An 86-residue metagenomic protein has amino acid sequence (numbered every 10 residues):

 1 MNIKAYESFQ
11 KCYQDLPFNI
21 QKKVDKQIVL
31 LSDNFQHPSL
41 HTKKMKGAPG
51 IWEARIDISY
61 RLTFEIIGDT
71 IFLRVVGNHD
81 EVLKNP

Functional and structural regions predicted by a protein language model:
N2-K4, K11, F18, K22 (+2 more regions): Enriched for short, Lys/Arg-rich terminal
E7-S8, V29: Alpha-helix/helix-capping structural signal
S8, G47-G50, N78: Residues that form or immediately flank small-molecule/cofactor binding pockets and catalytic motifs
D15-F18, Q36: Residues in soluble alpha-helical coiled-coils and helical-bundle/repeat scaffolds
V29-A54: A short, surface-exposed loop/turn module that caps and links secondary-structure elements
